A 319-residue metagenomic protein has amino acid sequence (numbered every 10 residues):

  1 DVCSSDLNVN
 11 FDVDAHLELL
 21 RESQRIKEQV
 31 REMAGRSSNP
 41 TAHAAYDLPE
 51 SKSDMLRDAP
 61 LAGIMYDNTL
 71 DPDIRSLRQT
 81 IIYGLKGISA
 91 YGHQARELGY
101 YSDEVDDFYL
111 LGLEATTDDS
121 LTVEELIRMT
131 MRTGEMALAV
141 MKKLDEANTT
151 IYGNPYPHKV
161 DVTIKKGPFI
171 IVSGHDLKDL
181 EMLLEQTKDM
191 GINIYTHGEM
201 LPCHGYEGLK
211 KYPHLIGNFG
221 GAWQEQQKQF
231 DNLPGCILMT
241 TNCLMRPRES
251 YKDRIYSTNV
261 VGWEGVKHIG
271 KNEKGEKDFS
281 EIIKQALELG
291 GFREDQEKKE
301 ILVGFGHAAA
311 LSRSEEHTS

Functional and structural regions predicted by a protein language model:
D1, N8-F11: Long, compositionally biased non-active-site segments enriched in small/hydrophobic residues and glycine
V2-S4, E316-H317: Short, small-residue-biased leader/transition segments that mark boundaries at the very start of proteins
D12, E18, R25-L180, L184-M190 (+3 more regions): Mature, well-folded catalytic/scaffold domains that follow N-terminal targeting or propeptide regions
I82, K86-M129, E185-S314: Conserved, well-structured core segments that form the ligand-binding/active-site neighborhood of functional domains
I151-Y156, H175, D179-E181, G217 (+3 more regions): Aromatic-enriched hydrophobic runs in primary sequence
I170-V172, S314, S319: Conserved catalytic-core segments centered on acid/base and nucleophilic motifs
